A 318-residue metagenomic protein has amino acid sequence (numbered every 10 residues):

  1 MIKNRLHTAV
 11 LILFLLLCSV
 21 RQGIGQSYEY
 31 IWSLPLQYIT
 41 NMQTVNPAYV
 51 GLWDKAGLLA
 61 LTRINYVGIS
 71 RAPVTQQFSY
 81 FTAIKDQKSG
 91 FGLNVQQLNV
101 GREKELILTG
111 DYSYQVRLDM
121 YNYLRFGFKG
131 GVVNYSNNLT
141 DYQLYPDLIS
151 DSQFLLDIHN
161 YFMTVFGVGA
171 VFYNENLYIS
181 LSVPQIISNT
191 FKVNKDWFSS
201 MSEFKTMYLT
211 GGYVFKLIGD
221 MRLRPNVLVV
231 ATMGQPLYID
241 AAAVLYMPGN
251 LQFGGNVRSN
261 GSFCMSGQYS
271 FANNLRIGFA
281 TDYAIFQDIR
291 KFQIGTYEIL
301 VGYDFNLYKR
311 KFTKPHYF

Functional and structural regions predicted by a protein language model:
I2-V10: Bacterial N-terminal signal peptides that target proteins for export
V10-S19: Bacterial N-terminal signal peptides
Q22-I24: Signal peptide processing junction and immediate N-terminal pro/mature segment of secreted/exported proteins
Q26-F318: Subset of outer-membrane beta-barrel
